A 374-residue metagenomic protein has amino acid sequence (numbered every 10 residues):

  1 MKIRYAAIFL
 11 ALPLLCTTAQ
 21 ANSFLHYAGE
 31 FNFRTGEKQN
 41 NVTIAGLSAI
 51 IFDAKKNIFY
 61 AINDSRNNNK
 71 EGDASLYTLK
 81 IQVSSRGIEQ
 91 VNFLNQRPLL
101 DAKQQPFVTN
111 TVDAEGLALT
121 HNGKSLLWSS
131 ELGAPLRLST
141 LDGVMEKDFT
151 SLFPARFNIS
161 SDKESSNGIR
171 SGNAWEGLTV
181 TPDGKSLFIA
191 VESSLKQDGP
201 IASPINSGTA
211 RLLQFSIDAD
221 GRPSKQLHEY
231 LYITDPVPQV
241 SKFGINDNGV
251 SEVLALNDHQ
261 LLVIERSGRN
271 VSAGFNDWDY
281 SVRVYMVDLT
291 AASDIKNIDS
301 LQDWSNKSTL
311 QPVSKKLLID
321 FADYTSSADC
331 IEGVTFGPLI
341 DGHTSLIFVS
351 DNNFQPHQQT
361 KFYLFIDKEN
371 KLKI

Functional and structural regions predicted by a protein language model:
M1-A7: Bacterial N-terminal signal peptides that target proteins for export
A7-L15: Bacterial N-terminal signal peptides
A21-I374: Sequence/structural signature of beta-propeller domains
